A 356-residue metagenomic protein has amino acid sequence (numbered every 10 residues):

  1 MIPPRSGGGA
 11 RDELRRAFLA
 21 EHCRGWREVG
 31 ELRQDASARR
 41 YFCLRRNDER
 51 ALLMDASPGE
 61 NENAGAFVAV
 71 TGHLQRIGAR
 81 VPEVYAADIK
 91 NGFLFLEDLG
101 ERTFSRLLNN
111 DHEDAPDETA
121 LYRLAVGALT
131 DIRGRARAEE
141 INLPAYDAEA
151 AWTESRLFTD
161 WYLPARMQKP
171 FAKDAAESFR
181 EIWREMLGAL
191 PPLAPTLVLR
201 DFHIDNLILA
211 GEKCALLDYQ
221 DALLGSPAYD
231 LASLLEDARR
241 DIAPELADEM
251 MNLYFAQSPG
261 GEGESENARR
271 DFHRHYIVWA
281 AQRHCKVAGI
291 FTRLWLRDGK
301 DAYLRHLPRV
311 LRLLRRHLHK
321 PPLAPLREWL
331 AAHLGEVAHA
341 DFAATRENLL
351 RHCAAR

Functional and structural regions predicted by a protein language model:
M1-F93, R102, T196, A210-A215 (+1 more regions): Conserved NTP-binding catalytic cores of kinases and kinase-like/nucleotidyltransferase enzymes across multiple kinase
R15, A20, R137-A145, E149-A150 (+3 more regions): An alpha-helical support segment within catalytic cores of ATP-dependent transferases
E31, A38-R45, L53, I132 (+2 more regions): Active-site acidic catalytic loop and adjacent metal/ATP-binding pocket of ATP-dependent phosphoryl transfer enzymes
S37-T153, L157, Y162-L163, M167 (+1 more regions): ATP-binding pocket architecture of kinase catalytic cores
N63, D114, E118, D147 (+4 more regions): Residue-level recognition of alpha-helical structural elements
L121, A150, L199, Q220-L224 (+1 more regions): Secondary-structure capping and boundary motifs in well-ordered enzyme cores
R156-R166, P227-E264, V278-D298, V310-P321: Active-site activation/catalytic loop segments of kinase-like enzymes and analogous catalytic loops in related
G289-R356: ATP/Mg2+ or Mg2+-diphosphate-binding catalytic cores that bind nucleotide phosphates or diphosphates via glycine-rich
